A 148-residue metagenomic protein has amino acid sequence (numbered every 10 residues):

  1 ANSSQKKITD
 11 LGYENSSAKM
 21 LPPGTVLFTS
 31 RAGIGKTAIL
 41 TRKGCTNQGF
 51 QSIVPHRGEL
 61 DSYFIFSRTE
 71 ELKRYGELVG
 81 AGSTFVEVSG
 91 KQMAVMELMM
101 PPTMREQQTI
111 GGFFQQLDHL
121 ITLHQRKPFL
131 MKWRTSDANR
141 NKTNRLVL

Functional and structural regions predicted by a protein language model:
A1-L148: Feature detects amphipathic, helix-rich regulatory segments
